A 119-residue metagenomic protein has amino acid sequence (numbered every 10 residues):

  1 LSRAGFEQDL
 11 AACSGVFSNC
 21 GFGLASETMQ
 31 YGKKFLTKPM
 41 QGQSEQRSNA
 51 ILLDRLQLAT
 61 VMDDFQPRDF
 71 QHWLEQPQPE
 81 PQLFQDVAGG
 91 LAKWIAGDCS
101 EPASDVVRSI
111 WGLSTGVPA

Functional and structural regions predicted by a protein language model:
L1-S26: Donor nucleotide-activated moiety binding/catalytic core segment of transferases that use nucleotide-activated donors
E7, A25, A50, L91-A92: Short amphipathic alpha-helical segments and helix-helix/interface helices
E7-D9, G32-K33, V87-G89: N-terminal start-of-chain detector that recognizes signal peptides and the immediate post-cleavage beginning
C20, M62, L83: Small/polar loops that bind or transfer phosphate-bearing groups
G21, P39-Q41, G112: Glycine-centered small-residue hotspots that permit tight backbone geometry or close packing
A25-P79: Catalytic binding pocket for nucleotide-activated donors in carbohydrate/polymer assembly enzymes
Q71-A119: C-terminal amphipathic helix plus adjacent low-complexity, charged tail appended to glycosyltransferase catalytic
